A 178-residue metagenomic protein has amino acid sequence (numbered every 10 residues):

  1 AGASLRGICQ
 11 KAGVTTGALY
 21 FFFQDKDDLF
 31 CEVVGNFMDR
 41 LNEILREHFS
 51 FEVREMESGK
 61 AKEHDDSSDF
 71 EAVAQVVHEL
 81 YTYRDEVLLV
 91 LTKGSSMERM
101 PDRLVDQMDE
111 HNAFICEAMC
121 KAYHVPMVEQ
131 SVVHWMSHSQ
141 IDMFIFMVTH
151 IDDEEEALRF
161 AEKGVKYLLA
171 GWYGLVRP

Functional and structural regions predicted by a protein language model:
A1-D28, E32: Helix-turn-helix
R6, D102, L158-E162: Short, charged, amphipathic alpha-helical segments
F23, T92-M97: Short helix-capping/turn signature of helix-turn-helix
V33-D69: Amphipathic alpha-helical linker/stalk segments
E52-G59, V87-G94, M119, M147-D152: Secondary-structure edge/capping motif, primarily at the C-terminal ends of alpha-helices and the immediately following
K62-D65, D69, M97, V125 (+2 more regions): Residue-level recognition of alpha-helical structural elements
A72-T82, S95-A122, Q130-H138, D142: Amphipathic alpha-helical packing segments from all-alpha helical-bundle domains
H78, T82, F114-A118, H134-P178: C-terminal peripheral helix-coil segments that are non-catalytic and often amphipathic
